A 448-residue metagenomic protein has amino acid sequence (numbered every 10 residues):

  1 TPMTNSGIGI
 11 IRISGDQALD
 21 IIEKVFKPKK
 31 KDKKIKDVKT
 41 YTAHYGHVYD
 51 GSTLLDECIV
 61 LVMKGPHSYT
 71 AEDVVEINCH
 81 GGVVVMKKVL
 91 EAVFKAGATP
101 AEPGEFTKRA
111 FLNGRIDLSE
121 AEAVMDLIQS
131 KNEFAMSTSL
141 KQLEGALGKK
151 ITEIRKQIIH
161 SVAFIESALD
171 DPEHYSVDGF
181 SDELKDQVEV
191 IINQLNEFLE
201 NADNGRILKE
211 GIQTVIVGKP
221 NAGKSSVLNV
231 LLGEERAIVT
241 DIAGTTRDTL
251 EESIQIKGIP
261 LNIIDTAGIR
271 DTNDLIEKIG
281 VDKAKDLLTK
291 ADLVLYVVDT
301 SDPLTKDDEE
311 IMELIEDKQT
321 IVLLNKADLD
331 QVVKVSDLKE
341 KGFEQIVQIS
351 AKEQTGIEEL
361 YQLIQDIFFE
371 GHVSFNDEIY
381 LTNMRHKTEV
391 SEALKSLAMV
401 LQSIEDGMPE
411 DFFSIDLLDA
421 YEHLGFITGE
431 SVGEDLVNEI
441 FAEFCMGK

Functional and structural regions predicted by a protein language model:
T1-S137, K141, G145, I321: A glycine-rich (often HGG/GG-containing) alpha/beta subdomain
M3-S6, M136-Q255, T272-D274, L304-K448: C-terminal-of-GTPase-core extension/linker across diverse P-loop GTPases
H44-L55, V60-K64, G244-T272, K290-L293: Switch I (G2) and immediately adjacent beta-strands of P-loop GTPase domains
V48, K185, V294-D308: Glycine-rich phosphate-binding loop used to anchor ATP phosphates in small-molecule kinases, encompassing both
V60, P100, T214-I216, I263: Generic preference for hydrophobic
L232, A267-G268, D292, D299 (+1 more regions): Short glycine-/small-residue-rich Rossmann-like dinucleotide-binding loops
I263, V297, L323: Generic enzyme active-site microenvironment
E277-S301: Inter-motif core of Ras-like GTPase G domains
